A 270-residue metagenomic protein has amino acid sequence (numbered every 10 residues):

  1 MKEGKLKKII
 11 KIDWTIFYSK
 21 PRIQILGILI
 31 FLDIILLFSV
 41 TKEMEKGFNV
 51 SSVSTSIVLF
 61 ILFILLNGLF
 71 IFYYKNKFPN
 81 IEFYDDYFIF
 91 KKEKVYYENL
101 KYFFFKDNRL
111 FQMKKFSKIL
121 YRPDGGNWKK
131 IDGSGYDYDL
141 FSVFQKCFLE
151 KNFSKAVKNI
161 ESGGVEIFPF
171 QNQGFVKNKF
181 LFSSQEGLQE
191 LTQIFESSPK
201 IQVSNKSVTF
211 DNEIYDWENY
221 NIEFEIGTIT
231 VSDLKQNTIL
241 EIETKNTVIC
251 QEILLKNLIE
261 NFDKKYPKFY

Functional and structural regions predicted by a protein language model:
M1-D33, F38-G47, K101-Q173: N-terminal membrane-targeting/pre-transmembrane regions
D13-P79, E186-Q193: Alpha-helical transmembrane spans
F78-E93: Membrane-interface amphipathic/juxtamembrane segments adjacent to transmembrane helices
P79-F83, S198-V203, N221-E223: Short, exposed beta-strand/loop patches in secreted or surface proteins that constitute
F88, K94-L110, V208-I229: Phosphoinositide-dependent membrane-docking surfaces
Y97-F103, G133-D139, E218-I222, E243-I249: A short, sequence-level motif marking secondary-structure junctions
N127-W128, D132-I214, N237-I239, E260: N-terminal recruitment modules of adaptor/scaffold proteins
T230-Y270: Eukaryotic low-complexity, acidic/Ser/Thr/Pro-rich regulatory regions of large signaling scaffolds and adaptors
